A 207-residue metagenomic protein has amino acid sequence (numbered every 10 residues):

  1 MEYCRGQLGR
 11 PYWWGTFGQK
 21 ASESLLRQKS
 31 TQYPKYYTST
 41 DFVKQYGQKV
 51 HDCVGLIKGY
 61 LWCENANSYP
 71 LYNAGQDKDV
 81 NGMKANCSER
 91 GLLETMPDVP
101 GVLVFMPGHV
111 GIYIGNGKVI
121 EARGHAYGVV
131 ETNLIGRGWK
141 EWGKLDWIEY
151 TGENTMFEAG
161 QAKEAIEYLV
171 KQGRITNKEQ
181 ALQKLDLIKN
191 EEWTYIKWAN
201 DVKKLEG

Functional and structural regions predicted by a protein language model:
M1-N67, P107-H109, I120-H125: N-terminal capping segments
M1-R10, A66-T95, P107-T155: Aromatic- and glycine-rich peptidoglycan recognition patches
W14, P70-N73, K178-E179: A generic structural-conservation signal
Q45-D52, M96, F157-Q161: Extracytoplasmic/periplasmic, Sec-exported soluble proteins
V54-G59, N154-G207: Short, solvent-exposed alpha-helical surface patches in non-cytosolic proteins
E64-S68, K204-G207: Short helix-capping/linker segments at secondary-structure and domain boundaries
P100-V102: Loop/turn positions that initiate beta-strands
